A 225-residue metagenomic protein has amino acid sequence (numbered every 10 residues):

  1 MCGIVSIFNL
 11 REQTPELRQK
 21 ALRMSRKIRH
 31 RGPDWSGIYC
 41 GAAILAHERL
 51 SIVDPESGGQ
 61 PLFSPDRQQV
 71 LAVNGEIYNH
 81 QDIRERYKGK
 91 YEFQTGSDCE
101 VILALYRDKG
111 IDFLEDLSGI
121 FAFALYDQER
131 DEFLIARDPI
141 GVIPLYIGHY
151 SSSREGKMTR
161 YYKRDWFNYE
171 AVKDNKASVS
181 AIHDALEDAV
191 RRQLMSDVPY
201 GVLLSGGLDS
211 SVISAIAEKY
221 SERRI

Functional and structural regions predicted by a protein language model:
M1-I225: N-terminus-centric sequence/structural signature that marks the extreme N-terminus and adjacent "lid/interface" module
